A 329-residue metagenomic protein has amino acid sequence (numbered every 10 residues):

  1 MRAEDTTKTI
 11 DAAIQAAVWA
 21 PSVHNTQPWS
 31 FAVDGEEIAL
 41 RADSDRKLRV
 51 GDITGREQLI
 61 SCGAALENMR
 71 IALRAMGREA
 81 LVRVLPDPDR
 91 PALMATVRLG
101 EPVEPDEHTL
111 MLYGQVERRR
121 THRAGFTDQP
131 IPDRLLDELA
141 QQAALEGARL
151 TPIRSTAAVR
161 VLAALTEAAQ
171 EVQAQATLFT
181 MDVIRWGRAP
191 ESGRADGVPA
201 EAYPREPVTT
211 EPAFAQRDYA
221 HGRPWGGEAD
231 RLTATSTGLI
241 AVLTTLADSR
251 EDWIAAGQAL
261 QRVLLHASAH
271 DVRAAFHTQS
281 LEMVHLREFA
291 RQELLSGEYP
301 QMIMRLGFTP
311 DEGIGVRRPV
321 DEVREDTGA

Functional and structural regions predicted by a protein language model:
M1-A329: Acidic, surface-exposed loops and disordered segments
